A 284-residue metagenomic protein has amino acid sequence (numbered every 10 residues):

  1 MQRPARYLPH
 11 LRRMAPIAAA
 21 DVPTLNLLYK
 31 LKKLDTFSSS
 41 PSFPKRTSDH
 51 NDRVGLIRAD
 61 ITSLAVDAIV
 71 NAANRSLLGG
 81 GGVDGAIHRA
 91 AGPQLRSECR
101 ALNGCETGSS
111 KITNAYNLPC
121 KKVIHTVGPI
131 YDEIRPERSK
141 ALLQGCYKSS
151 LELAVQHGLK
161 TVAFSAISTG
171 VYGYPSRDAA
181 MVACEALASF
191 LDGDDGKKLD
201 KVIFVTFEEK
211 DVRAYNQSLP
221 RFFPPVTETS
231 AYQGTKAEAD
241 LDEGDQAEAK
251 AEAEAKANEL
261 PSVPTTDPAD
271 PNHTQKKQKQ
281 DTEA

Functional and structural regions predicted by a protein language model:
Q2-D60: Conserved N-terminal structural segment that caps and organizes enzyme catalytic cores in eukaryotes
N51-T107: Short, conserved "active-site rim" segments that organize catalytic pockets and cofactor/ligand binding
I57-I61, E106-Y116, S150-V155: Short amphipathic alpha-helices and their capping/turn segments at secondary-structure boundaries
D67, K121-K122, T161: Structural motif
V70, I87, I124, F164 (+1 more regions): Conserved, mostly hydrophobic/aromatic
R75, G92, A101, A115 (+2 more regions): Histidine- and/or cysteine-centered catalytic micro-motif in compact active-site loops
S97-V127: Active-site alpha/beta core segments
Y131-A284: Phosphate/ribose-phosphate-bearing ligand recognition and processing surfaces, centered on ADP-ribose/NAD(+/P+) systems
